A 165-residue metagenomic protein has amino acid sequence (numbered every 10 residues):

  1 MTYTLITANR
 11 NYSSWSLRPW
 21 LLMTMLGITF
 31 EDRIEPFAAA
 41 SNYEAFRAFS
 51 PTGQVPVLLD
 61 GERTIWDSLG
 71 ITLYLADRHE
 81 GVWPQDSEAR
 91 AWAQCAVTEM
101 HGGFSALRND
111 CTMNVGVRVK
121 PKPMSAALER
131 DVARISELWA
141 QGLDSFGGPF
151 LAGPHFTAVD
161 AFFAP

Functional and structural regions predicted by a protein language model:
M1-M124: GST-like domain detector, emphasizing the conserved glutathione-binding G-site in the N-terminal thioredoxin-like
M100, F104-P165: GST-like fold's C-terminal all-alpha helical module
